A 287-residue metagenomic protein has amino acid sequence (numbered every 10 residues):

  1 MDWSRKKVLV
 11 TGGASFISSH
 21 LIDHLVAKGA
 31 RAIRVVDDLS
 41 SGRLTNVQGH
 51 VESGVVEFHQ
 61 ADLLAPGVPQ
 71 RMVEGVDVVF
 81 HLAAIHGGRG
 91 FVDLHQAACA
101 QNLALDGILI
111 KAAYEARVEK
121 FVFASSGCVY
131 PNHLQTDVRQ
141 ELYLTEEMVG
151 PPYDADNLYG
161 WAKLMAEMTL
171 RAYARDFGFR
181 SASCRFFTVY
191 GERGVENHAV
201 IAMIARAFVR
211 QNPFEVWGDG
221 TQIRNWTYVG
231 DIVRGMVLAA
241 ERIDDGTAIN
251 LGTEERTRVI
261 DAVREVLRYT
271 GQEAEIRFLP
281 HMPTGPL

Functional and structural regions predicted by a protein language model:
M1-V189: N-terminal Rossmann-like NAD(P)+-binding domain of SDR-like oxidoreductases, especially those catalyzing
K28, A61, V209-L287: C-terminal substrate-binding subdomain of Rossmann-fold SDR/epimerase-dehydratase oxidoreductases
L64, Q101-A104, N157, G194 (+3 more regions): Residue-level signal for the nucleotide or nucleotide-sugar donor/cofactor binding architecture
G67-Q70, D77, N197, I201 (+2 more regions): Residues in well-ordered alpha-helical elements
R71-M72, A112, R206, G235 (+1 more regions): CheY-like receiver
T136-V138, E196-R206: A glycine/serine/threonine-rich, flexible loop-to-helix segment that serves as the NAD(P) cofactor-binding "lid"
M165, T169, Y173, M203 (+2 more regions): Hydrophobic alpha-helix immediately C-terminal to the catalytic Tyr-X-X-X-Lys motif of short-chain
